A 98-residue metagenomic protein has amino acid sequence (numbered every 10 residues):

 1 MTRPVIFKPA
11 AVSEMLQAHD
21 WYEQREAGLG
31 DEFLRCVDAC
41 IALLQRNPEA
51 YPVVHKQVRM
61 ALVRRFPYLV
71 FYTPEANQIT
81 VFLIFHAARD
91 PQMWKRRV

Functional and structural regions predicted by a protein language model:
M1-L34: Arg/Lys-rich, positively charged N-terminal/basic patches that mediate binding to nucleic acids
D20, A27, A42, R46-E49 (+2 more regions): Generic structural signal for secondary-structure transition and capping sites
F33, A50, R96: Catalytic cores of transferase enzymes with a strong primary signal for eukaryotic protein kinases
A39, R46-I79: Basic/aromatic recognition patch in beta-strand/loop cores that engages polyanionic ligands
L69, T73-V98: Enriched for short, Lys/Arg-rich terminal
